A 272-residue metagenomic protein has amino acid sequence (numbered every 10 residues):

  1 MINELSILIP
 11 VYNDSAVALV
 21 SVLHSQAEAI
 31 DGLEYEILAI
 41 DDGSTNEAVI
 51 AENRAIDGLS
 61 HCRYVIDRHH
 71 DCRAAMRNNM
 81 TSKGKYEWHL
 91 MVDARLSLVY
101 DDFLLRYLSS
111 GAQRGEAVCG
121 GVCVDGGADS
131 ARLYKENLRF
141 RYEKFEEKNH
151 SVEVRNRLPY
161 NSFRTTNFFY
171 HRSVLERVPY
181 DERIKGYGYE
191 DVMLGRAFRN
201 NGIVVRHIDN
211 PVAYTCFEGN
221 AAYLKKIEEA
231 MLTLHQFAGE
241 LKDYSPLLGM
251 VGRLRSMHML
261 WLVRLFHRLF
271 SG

Functional and structural regions predicted by a protein language model:
D14-E28: Short, well-formed alpha-helical segments that are part of the catalytic scaffolds of diverse glycosyltransferases
D41-I50, L96-S97: A conserved acidic beta->alpha catalytic loop
D67-G84: Glycine-rich, basic loop-to-helix element that forms the pyrophosphate-binding segment of sugar-nucleotide handling
H89: Short aromatic/hydrophobic "clamp" motif used to bind/position activated sugar donors
D102-Y134: Conserved donor NDP-sugar-binding/catalytic core segment of glycosyltransferases
L138-Y160: Short, flexible, basic/aromatic active-site loop/helix in glycosyltransferases
G186-L194: Acidic donor-binding loop at a coil-to-helix junction in glycosyltransferase catalytic cores that engages
K226-Q236, E240-G272: Non-catalytic, C-terminal membrane-associated alpha-helical segments of glycosyltransferases
